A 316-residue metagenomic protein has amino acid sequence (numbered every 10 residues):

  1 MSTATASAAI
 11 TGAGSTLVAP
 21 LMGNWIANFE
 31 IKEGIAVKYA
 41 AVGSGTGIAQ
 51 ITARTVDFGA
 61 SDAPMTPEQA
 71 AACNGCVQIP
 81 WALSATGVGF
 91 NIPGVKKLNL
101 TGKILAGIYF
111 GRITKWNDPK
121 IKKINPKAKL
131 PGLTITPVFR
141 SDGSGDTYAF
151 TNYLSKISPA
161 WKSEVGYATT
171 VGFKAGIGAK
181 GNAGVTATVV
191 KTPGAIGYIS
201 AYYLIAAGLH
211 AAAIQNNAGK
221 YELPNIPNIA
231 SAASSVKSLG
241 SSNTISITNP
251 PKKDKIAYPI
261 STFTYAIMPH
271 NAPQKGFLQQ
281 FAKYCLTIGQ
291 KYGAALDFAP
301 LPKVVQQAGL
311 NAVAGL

Functional and structural regions predicted by a protein language model:
S2-L316: Flexible loop/hinge segments at secondary-structure junctions
